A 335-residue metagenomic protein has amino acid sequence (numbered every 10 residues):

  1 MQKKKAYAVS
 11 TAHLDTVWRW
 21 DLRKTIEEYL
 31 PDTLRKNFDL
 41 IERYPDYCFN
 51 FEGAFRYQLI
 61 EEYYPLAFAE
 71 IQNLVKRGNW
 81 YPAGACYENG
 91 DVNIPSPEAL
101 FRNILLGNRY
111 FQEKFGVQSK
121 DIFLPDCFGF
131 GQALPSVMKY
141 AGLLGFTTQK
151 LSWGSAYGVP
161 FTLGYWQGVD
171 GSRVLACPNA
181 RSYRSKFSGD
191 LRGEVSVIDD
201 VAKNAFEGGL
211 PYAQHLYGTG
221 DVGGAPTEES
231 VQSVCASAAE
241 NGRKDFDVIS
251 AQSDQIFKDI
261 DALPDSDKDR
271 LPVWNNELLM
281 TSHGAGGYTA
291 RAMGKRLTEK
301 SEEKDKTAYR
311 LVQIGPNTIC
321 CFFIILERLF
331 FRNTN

Functional and structural regions predicted by a protein language model:
M1-N335: Catalytic-domain carbohydrate-binding cleft regions of carbohydrate-active enzymes
